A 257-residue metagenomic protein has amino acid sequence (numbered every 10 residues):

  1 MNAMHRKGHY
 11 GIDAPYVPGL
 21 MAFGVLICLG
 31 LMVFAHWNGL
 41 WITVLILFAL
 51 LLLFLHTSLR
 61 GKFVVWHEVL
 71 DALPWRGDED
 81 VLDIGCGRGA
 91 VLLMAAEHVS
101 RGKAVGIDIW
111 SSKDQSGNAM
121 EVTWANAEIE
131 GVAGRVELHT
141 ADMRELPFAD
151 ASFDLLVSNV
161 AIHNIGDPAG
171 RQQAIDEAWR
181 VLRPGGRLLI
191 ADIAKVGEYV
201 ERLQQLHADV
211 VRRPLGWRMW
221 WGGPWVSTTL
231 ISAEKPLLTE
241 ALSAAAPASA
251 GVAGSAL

Functional and structural regions predicted by a protein language model:
R76-E79, A141-L156: A short acidic, Gly/Pro-enriched loop at the edge of an enzyme's catalytic core that lines a small-molecule cofactor
G77-G87, V105: Conserved class I S-adenosyl-L-methionine
R88-S100: Conserved SAM-binding loop of SAM-dependent methyltransferases across substrates and taxa, primarily the Class I
V99, I165-G166, L182-P184: Helix-to-beta-strand junctions that scaffold the AdoMet/dcAdoMet cofactor pocket in Class I SAM-dependent enzymes
V105, G185-D192: Conserved beta-strand signature within the Rossmann-like core of class I S-adenosyl-L-methionine
G131-M143: Conserved SAM-binding strand-loop segment of SAM-dependent methyltransferases
R171-P184: A short glycine-rich, Lys/Arg-flanked "PGG" loop and its adjoining helix->strand segment in the class I
A208-V211, R218-L257: Core SAM-dependent methyltransferase catalytic element
